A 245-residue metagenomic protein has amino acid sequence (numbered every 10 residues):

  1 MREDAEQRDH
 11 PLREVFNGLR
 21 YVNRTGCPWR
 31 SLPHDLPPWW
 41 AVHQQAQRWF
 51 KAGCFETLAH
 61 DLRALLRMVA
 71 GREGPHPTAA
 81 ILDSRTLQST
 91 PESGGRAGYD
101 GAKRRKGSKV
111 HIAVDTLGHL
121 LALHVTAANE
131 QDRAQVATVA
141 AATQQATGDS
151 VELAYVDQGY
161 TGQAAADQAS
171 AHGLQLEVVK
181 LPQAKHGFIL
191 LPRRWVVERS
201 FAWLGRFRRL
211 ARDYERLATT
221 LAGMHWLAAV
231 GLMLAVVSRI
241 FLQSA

Functional and structural regions predicted by a protein language model:
M1-A245: Short alpha-helical elements
